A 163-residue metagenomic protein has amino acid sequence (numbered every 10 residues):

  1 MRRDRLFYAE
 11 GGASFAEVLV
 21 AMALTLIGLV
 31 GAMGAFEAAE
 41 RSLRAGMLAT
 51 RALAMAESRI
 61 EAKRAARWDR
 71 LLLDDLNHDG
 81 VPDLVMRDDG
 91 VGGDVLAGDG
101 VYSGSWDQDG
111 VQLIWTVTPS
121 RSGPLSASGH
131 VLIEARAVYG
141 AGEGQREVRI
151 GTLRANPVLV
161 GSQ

Functional and structural regions predicted by a protein language model:
M1-A13: N-terminal leader/signal peptides at the extreme start of proteins
A13, L19-L26, M33-Q163: Flexible, low-complexity segments enriched in proline/glycine/serine and punctuated by aromatic residues
